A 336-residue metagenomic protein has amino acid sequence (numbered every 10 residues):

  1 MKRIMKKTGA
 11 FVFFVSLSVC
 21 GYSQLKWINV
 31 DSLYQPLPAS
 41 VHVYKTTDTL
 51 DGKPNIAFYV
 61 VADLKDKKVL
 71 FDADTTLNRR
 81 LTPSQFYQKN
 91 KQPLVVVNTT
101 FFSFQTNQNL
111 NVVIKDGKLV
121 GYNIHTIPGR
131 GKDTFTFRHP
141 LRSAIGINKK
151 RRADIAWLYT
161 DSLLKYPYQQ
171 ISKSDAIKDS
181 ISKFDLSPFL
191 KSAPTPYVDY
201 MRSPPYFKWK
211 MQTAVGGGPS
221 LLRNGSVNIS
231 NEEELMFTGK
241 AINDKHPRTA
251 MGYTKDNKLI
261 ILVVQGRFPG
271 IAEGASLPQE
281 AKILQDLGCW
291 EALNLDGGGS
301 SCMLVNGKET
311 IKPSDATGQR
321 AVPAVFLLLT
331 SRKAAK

Functional and structural regions predicted by a protein language model:
M1-K26: Bacterial Sec-dependent N-terminal signal peptides
Q24-I171, D175: Zymogen propeptides
N55-Y59, R142, G216-G218, H246-A250 (+1 more regions): Short glycine-rich loop/turn motifs
D63-D66, G146-D154, S162, L222-G225 (+3 more regions): Short acidic-glycine loop/turn motifs at beta-strand connectors
K65-K67, F102, R152, T160 (+5 more regions): Short, glycine-/Ser/Thr-/acidic-enriched flexible segments
L94-N98, I145-G146, D154-I155, P219-L221 (+4 more regions): Structural recognition of the beta-strand scaffold that forms the well-ordered cores of secreted hydrolase catalytic
T106-F135, E232-W290, S300-K336: Conserved, well-ordered active-site substructure
P188-G270: Flexible, glycine-rich surface segments
